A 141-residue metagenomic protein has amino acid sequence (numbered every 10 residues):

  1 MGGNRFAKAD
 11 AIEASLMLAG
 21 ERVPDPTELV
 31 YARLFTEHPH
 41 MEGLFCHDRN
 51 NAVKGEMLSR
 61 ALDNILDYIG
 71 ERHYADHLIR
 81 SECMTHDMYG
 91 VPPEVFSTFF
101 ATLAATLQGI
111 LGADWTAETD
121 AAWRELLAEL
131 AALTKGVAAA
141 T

Functional and structural regions predicted by a protein language model:
G2-T141: Globin-like tetrapyrrole-binding proteins
